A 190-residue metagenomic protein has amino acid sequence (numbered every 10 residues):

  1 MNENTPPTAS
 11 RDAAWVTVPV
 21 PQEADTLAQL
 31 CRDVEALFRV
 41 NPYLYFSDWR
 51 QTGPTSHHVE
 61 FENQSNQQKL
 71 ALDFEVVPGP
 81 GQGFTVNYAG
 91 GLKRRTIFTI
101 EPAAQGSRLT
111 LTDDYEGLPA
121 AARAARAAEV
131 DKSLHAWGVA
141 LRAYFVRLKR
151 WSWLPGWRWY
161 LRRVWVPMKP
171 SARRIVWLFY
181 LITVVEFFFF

Functional and structural regions predicted by a protein language model:
M1-P54: Hydrophobic ligand-binding cavity/cleft-lining segments
N2-T8, T17, A103-F190: Terminal "cap-and-tail" regions of soluble proteins that handle hydrophobic small molecules
A24, S56, G83, G106-R108: Structural motif
L30, E75, Y144: Residues that form generic nucleotide/phosphate-binding pockets
E35-R39, D48, P78-P80, A128-K132: Short, low-complexity, polar/charged sequence segments that are solvent-exposed and flexible
F38-R39, Y43, E62-G106, D114-E116 (+1 more regions): Hydrophobic-ligand binding "helix-grip"
L44-D48, T55-H57, A104, R126-A128: Short, charged/polar low-complexity linear motifs in solvent-exposed/disordered segments
T52-S65: Short, well-structured hydrophobic secondary-structure segments
